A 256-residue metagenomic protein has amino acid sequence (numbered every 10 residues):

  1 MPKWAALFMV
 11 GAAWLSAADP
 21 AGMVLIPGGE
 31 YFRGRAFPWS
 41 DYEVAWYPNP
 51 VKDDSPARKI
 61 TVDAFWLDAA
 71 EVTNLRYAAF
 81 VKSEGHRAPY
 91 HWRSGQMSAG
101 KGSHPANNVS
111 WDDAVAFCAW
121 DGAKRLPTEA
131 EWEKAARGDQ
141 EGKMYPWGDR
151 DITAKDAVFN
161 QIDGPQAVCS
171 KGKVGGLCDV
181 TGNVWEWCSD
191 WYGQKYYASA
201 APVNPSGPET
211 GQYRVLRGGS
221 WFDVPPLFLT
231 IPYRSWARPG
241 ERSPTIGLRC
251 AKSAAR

Functional and structural regions predicted by a protein language model:
P2-R87, W111-D112, G138, R238 (+1 more regions): Short, compositionally biased
L25-I26, F32, F37-N49, R87-S235 (+2 more regions): Functional-site microenvironments in short loops/helix caps that host divalent-cation chemistry
